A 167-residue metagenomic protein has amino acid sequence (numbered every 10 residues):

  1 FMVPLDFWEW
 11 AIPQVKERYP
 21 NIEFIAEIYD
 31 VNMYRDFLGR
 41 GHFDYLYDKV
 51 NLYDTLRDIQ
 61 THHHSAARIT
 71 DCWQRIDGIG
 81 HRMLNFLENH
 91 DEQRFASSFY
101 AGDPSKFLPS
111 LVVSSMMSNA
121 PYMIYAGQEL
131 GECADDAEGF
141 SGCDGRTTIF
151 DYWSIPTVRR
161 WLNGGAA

Functional and structural regions predicted by a protein language model:
F1-R35: Active-site neighborhood of glycoside hydrolase catalytic domains
F1-V3, K49-H63, E92-D103: The substrate-binding groove and active-site-proximal loops of carbohydrate-active enzymes, especially glycoside
N21-I25, D44, R82-N85, Y122-M123: Structural preference for beta-strand elements that scaffold enzyme active sites
D30, A67-T70, D77-M83, N89 (+1 more regions): Loop/helix patches that line or flank the sugar-binding groove of alpha-linked glycan CAZymes
M33-F43: Glycine-rich, charge-decorated loop segments at or immediately adjacent to ligand/cofactor-binding or catalytic sites
D44-D54, I69-D71: A polyampholytic, Gly/Pro-enriched intrinsically disordered region
